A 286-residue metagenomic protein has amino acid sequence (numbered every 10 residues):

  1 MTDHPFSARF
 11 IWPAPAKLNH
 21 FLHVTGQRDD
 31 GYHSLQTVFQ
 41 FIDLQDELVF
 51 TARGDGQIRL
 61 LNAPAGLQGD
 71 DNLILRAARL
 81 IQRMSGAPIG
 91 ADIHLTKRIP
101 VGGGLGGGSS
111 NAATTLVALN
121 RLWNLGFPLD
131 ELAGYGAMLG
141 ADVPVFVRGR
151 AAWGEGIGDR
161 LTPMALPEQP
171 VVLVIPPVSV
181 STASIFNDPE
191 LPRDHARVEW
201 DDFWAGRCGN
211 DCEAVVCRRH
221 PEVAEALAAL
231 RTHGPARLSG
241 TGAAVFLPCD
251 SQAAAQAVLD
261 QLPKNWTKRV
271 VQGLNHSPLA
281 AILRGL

Functional and structural regions predicted by a protein language model:
M1-G102, R121-D130, I157, I175-P176: ATP-binding N-lobe of GHMP and related small-molecule kinases
T2-P13, N19-S34, L125-P235, P248-L286: ATP-dependent small-molecule kinase catalytic core of the GHMP/sugar-kinase superfamily and closely related
H20, L48-F50, I74, G108 (+4 more regions): Residue-level signal for inorganic ion chemistry
G54-L67, T115, A137, D202-N210: Short, basic/glycine-rich phosphate-binding loops at helix/coil junctions that contact nucleotide phosphates
G56-Q57, P100-V101, V180, A244-L247 (+1 more regions): Short, active-site-adjacent cap segments at secondary-structure transitions
R79, T114-R121, G134-A137, P144: A broadly conserved amphipathic alpha-helix scaffold signal in soluble, globular proteins
H94-W123, P235-C249: Glycine/serine-rich anion-binding loops at beta->alpha junctions that coordinate negatively charged ligand groups
